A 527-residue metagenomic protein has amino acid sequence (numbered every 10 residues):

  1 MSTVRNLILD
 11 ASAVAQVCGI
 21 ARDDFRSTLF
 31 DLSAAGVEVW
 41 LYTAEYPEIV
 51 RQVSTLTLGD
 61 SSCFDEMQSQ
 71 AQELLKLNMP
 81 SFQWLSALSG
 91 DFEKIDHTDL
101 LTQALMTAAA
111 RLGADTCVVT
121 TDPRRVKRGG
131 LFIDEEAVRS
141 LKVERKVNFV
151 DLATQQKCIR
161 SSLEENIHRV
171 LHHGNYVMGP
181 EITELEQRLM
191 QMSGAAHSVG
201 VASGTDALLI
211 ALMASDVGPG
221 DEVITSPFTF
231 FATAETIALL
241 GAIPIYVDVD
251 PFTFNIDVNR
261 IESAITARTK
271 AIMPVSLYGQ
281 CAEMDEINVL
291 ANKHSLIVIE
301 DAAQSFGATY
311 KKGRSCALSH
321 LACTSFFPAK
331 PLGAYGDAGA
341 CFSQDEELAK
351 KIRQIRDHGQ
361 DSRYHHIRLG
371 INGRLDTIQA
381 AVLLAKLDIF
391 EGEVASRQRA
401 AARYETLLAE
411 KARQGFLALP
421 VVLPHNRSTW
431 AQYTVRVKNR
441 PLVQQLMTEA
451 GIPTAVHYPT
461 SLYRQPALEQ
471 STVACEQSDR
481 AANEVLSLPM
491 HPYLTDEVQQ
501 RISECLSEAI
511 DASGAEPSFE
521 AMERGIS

Functional and structural regions predicted by a protein language model:
S2-D23: Metal-dependent nucleic-acid phosphoesterase active-site entry motif
I8, R26-L58: PIN/NYN-family metal-dependent endoribonuclease catalytic core
K76-T121: Active-site neighborhoods of divalent-metal-dependent phosphate/nucleic-acid chemistry enzymes
R111-V147: Acidic, PIN/NYN-like endoribonuclease modules and their adjacent C-terminal/linker elements
K142-N175, A450, P489: N-terminal "arm"/small-domain region of PLP-dependent enzymes with the aminotransferase-like
A153, E165, I182-Q187, A195-A196 (+6 more regions): PLP-dependent aminotransferase class I/II
G174-E222, T236-L240, I245-D248: Phosphate-binding glycine-rich loop
F252-A334, A340-F342, S487: Active-site phosphate-binding strand-loop segment of PLP-dependent enzymes
